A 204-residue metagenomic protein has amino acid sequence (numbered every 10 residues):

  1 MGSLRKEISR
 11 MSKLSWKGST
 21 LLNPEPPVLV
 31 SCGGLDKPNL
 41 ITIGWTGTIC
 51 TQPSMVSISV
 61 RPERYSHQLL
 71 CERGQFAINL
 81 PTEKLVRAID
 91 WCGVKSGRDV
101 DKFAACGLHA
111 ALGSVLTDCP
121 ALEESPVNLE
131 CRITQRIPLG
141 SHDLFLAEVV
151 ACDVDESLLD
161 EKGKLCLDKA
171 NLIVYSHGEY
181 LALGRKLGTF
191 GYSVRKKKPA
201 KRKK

Functional and structural regions predicted by a protein language model:
G2-K204: Basic, polyanion-binding surface patches
